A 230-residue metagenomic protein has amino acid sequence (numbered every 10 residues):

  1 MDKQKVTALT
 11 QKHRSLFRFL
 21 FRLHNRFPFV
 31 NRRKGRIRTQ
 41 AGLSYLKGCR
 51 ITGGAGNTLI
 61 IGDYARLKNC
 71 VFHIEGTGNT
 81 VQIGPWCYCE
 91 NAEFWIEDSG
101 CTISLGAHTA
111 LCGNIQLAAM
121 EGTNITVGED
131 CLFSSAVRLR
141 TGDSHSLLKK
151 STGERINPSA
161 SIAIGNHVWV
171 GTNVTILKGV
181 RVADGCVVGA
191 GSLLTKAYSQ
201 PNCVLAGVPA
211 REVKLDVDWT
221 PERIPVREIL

Functional and structural regions predicted by a protein language model:
M1-T141, P158-S161, G165-H167, V174 (+3 more regions): Domain-scale signature associated with acetyltransferase and cell-envelope carbohydrate enzymes
S151-N157: Regulatory activation segment
V174-C186, S192-T195: Beta-rich strand-turn-strand
